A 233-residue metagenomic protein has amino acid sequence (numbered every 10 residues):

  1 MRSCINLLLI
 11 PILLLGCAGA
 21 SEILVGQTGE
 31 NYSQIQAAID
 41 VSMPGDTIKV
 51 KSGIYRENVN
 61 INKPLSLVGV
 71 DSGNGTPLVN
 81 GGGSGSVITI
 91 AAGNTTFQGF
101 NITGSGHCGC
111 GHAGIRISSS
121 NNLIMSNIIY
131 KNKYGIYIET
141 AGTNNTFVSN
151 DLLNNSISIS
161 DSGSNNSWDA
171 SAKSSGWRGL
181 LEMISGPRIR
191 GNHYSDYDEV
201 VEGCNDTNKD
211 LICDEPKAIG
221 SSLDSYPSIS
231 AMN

Functional and structural regions predicted by a protein language model:
M1-V25, A38, L67, I124 (+2 more regions): Secretory targeting signatures
E22-R56: Acidic Gly/Asp/Thr-rich repetitive segments characteristic of extracellular carbohydrate-active and adhesion proteins
T28, L65-G111: Right-handed parallel beta-helix/beta-spiral solenoid domain characteristic of secreted/periplasmic
M43, N62-P64, G83, A91-G93 (+8 more regions): Parallel beta-helix/beta-solenoid
T47, Y55-I61, G81-I90, G106-A113 (+3 more regions): Short glycine/acidic-rich loop motifs that flank beta-strands on beta-rich extracellular proteins
D151-V201: Leucine-rich repeat domain C-terminal region
V201-A218: Acidic, glycine-anchored loop motifs typical of Ca2+
